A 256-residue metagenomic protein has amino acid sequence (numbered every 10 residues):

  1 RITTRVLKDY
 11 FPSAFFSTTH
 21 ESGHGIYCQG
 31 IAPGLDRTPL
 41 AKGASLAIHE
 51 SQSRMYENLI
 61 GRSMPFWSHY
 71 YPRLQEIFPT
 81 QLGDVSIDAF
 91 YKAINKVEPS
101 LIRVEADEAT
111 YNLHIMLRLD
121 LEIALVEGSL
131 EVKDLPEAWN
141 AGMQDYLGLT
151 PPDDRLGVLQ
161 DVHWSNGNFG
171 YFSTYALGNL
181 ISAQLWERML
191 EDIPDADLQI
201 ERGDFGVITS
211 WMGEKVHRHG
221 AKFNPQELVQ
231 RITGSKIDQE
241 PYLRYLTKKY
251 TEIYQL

Functional and structural regions predicted by a protein language model:
T3-S17: Short pre-active-site segment immediately N-terminal to the catalytic Zn-binding motif
S13-A32, E50-R54: Active-site recognition of the HExxH zinc-binding catalytic motif
Q29-G30, Y56, I60, K96-S100 (+4 more regions): Active-site-proximal binding-pocket segments
G34-T38, R62-P72, V132-K133, D197: Acidic/polar loop patches that form or flank catalytic/metal-binding clefts of enzymes that bind anionic ligands
T38-E50, T110, F169-Y175: Active-site metal-coordination segments of metallo-dependent hydrolases
K42-L82: Post-HExxH zinc-binding segment in Zn-dependent metallohydrolases
I77-S100, V104-M116: All-alpha helical catalytic cores of prenyl diphosphate-utilizing isoprenoid enzymes
I115, L119-L256: C-terminal, non-catalytic "cap/extension" segments appended to globular domains
